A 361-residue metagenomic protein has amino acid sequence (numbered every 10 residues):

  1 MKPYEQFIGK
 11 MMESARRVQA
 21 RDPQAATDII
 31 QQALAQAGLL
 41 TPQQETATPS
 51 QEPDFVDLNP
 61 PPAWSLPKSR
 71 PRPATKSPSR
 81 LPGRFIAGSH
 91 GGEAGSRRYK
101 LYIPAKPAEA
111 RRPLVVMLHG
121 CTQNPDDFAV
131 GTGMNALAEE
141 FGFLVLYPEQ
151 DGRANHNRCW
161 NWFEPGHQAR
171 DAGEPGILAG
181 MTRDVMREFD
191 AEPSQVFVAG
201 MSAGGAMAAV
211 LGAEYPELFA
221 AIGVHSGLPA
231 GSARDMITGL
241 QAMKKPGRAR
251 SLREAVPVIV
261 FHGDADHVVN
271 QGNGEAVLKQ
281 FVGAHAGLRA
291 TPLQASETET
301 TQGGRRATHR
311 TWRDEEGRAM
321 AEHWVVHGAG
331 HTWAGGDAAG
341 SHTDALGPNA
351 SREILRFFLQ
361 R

Functional and structural regions predicted by a protein language model:
M1-L114, D126-D127, T132, L144 (+8 more regions): A domain-start/cap signature at the N-terminus of enzymes
P3-F7, R111-F197, M201, A206-A220 (+3 more regions): Serine-hydrolase catalytic machinery in alpha/beta-hydrolase-like enzymes
G176-I177, N273, E353: Charged catalytic carboxylate motif
R248-I259, N270: A structural motif
V260-H262, D266: Short beta-strand/loop motif that positions the catalytic acidic residue of the alpha/beta-hydrolase fold
V268-N273, A334: Conserved alpha/beta-hydrolase "acid-adjacent" motif
R305-R306, A338-A350: Post-His helix in hydrolase/transferase enzymes
H323-D337: Active-site-adjacent mobile loop/cap segments within catalytic or ligand-binding domains
